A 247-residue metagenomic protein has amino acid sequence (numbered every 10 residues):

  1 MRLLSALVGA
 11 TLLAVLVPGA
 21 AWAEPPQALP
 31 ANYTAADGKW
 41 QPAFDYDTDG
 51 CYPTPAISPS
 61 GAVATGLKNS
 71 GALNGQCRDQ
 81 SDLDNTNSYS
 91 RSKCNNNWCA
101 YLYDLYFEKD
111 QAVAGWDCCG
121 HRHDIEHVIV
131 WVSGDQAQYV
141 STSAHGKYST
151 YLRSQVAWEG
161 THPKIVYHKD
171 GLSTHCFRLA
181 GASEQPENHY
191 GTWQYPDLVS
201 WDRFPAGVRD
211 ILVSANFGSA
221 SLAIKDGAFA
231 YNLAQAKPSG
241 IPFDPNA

Functional and structural regions predicted by a protein language model:
M1-A23: Secretory targeting and sorting signals
W22-E126, Y139-A247: A domain-level signal for the mature, folded cores of soluble proteins
V130: Residue(s) in the substrate-gating loop at a strand-loop-helix junction that position the organic substrate next
S133-D135: Short edge-strand/loop segments of extracellular domains
